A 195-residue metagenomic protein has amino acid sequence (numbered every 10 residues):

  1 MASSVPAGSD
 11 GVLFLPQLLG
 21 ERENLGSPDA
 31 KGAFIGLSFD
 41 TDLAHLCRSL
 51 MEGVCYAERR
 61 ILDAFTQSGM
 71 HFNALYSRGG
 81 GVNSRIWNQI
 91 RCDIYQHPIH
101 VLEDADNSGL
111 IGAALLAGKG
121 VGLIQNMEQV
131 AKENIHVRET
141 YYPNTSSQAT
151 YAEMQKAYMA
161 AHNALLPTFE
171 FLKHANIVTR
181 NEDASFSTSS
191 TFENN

Functional and structural regions predicted by a protein language model:
M1-N195: Glycine/Thr-rich phosphate-binding loops that ligate phosphate moieties of nucleotide and other phosphorylated ligands
